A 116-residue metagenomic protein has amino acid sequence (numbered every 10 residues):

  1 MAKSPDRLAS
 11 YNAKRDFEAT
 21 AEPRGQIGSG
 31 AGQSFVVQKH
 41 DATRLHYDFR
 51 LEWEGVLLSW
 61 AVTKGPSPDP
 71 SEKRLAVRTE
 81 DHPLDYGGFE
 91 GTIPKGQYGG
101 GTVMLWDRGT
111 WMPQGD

Functional and structural regions predicted by a protein language model:
M1-D116: A charge-rich, low-complexity, intrinsically flexible signal that marks solvent-exposed coils, linkers, repeats
